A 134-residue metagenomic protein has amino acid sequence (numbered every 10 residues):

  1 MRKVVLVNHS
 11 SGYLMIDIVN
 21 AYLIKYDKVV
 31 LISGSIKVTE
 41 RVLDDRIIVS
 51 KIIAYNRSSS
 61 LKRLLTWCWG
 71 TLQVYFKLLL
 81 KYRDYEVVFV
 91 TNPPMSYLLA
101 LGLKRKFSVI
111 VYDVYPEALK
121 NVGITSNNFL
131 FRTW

Functional and structural regions predicted by a protein language model:
M1-D44: N-terminal subdomain of nucleotide-sugar transferases
M1-V4, L80-D84: Short, Lys/Arg-enriched, disordered terminal segments
V5, V30-I32, I48-I52, V88 (+1 more regions): Hydrophobic/aromatic beta-strand patches that form the interior of the parallel beta-sheet core in alpha/beta enzyme
M15-D17, R41, Y97-L101, L119-N121: Short glycine-/acidic-enriched loop or helix-start segments at secondary-structure transitions that form or flank
I24-K28, D45, K81-E86, G102-F107 (+1 more regions): Short glycine/proline-enriched coil/turn segments at helix->beta-strand junctions
S35-R63: Conserved nucleotide-sugar phosphate-binding/catalytic loop shared by glycosyltransferases and other
N56-K62, V109-W134: Acceptor-binding helix/loop patch of EC 2.4 sugar-transfer enzymes, predominantly nucleotide-sugar-dependent
T66-V74, L79, E86-R105, V109-A118: An aromatic- and histidine-rich active-site surface loop
